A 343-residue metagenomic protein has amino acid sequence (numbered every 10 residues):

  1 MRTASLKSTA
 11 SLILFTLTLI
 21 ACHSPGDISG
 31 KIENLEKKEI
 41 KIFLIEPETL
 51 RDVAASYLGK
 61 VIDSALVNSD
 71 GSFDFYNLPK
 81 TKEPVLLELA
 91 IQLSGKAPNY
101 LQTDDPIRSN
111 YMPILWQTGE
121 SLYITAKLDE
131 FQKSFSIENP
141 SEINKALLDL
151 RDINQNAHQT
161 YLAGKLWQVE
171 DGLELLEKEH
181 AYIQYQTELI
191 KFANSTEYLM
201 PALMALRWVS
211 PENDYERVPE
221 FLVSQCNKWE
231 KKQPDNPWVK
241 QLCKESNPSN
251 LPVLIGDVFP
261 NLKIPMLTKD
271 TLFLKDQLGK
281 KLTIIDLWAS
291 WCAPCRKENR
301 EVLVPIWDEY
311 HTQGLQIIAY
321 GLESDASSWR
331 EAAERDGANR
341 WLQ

Functional and structural regions predicted by a protein language model:
M1-K31: Bacterial Sec-dependent N-terminal signal peptides
C22-K178: A non-transmembrane, solvent-exposed segment enriched in polar/low-complexity residues
E177-Q186, Y215-V223: Helix-turn-helix repeat elements of alpha-solenoid scaffolds
E197-E212, L242: Amphipathic alpha-helical repeat scaffolds of TPR domains
P219-P265, L272-K280, D308, S327 (+1 more regions): N-proximal helix/coil linker or "cap" segments that precede and/or mark the start of modular domains
K281, N299-Y320: Conserved helix-turn-beta segment immediately C-terminal to the redox Cys motif in thioredoxin-like folds
L287-V304: Conserved redox-active cysteine motifs that mediate thiol-disulfide chemistry, especially di-cysteine Cys-X(1-2)-Cys
Q313-S328, A338-Q343: Thiol-based oxidoreductase modules, predominantly thioredoxin-like and allied folds used for disulfide exchange
